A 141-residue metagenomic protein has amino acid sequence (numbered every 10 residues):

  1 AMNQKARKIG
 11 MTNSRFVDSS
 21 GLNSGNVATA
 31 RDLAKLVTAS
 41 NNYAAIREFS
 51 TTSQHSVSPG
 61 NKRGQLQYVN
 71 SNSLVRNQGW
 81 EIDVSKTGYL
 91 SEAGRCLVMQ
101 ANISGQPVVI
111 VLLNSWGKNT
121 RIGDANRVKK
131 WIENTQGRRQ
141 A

Functional and structural regions predicted by a protein language model:
A1-A141: Penicillin-recognizing serine hydrolase domain
